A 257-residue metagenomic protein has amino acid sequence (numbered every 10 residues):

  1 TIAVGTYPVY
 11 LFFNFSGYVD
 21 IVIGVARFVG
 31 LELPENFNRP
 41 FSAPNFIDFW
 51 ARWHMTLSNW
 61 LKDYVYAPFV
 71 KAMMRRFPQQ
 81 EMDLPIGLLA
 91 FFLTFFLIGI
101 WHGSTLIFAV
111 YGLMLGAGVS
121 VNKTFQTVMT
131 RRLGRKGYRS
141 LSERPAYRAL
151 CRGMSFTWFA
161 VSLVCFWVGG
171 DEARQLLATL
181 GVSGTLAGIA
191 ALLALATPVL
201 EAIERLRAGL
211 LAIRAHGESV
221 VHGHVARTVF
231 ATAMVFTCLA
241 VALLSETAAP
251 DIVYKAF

Functional and structural regions predicted by a protein language model:
T1-A256: Membrane-embedded transmembrane alpha-helical bundles that form the catalytic cores of multi-pass lipid-modifying
